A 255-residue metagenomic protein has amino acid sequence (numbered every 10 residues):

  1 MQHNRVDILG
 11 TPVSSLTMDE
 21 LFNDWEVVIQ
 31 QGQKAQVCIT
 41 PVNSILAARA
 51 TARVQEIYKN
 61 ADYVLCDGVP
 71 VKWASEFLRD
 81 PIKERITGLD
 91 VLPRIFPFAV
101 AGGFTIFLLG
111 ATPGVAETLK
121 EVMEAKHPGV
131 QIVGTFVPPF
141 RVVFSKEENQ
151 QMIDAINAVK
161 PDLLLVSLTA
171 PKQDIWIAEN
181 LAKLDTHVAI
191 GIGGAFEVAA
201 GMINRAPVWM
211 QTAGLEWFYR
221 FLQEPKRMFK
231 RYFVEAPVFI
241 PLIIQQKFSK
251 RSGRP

Functional and structural regions predicted by a protein language model:
M1-D90: N-terminal nucleotide/polyanion-binding subdomain common to many enzyme families
P41-I45, L168-Q173, A195-F196: Short glycine-rich anion-binding loops that position phosphate/pyrophosphate groups of nucleotides and phosphorylated
P70-S75, A206, M210-P255: A transmembrane-helix-recognition feature enriched in membrane-embedded lipid enzymes and envelope glyco-/phospholipid
E76-K160: Conserved beta-alpha
R85-I86, P93, V133, K183-A195: Short, acidic/small-residue loops that bind anionic groups at enzyme active sites
K120, D174-K183: Short Gly/Thr/Asp-enriched flexible loops that form oxyanion-binding sites at enzyme active sites
V137-F144, D185-Q223: Short, flexible loop segments at boundaries between secondary-structure elements
I153-A170, T186: Proline-aspartate-enriched helix->loop->beta-strand connector
